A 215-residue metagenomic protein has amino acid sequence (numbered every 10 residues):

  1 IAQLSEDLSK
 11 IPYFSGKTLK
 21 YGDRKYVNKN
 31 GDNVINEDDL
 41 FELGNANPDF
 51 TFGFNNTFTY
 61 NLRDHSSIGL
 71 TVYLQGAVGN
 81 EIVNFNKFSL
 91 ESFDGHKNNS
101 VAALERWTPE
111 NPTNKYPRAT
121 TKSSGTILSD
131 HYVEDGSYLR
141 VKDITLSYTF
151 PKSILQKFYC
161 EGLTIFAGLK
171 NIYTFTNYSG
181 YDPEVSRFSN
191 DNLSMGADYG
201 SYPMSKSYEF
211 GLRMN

Functional and structural regions predicted by a protein language model:
I1-N47, S67-D135, E184, N190: Surface-exposed, extracytoplasmic segments of Gram-negative outer-membrane nutrient-acquisition systems
D7-K17, L62-S67, K152-I165: Short loop/turn motifs that connect adjacent beta-strands in outer-membrane beta-barrel proteins
D49-G95, I144-K152, I165-I172: Transmembrane beta-barrel strand/turn architecture of Gram-negative outer membrane proteins
T57, R106-N215: Membrane-interface anchoring segments and C-terminal beta-barrel signals
